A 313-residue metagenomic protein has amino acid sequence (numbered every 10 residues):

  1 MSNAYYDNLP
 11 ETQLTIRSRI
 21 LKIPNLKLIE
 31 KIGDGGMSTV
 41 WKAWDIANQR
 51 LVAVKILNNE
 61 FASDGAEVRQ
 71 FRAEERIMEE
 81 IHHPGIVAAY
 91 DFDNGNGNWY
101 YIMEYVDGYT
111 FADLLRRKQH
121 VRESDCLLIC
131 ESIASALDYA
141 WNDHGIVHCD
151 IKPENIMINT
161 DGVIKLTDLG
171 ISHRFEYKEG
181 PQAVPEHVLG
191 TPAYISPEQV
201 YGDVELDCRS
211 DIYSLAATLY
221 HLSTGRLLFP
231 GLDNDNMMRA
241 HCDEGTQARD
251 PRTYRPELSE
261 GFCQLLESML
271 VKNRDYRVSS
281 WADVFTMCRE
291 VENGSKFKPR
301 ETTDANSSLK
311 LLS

Functional and structural regions predicted by a protein language model:
I29-G35, V40: Protein kinase glycine-rich loop
N58-E80: AlphaC helix of the eukaryotic protein kinase fold
F92: Activation-segment/catalytic-loop signature of the eukaryotic protein kinase fold
N96-T110, L114: Conserved short submotifs of the Hanks-type protein kinase catalytic core that shape the nucleotide-binding pocket
I129-C130: Activation segment signature within eukaryotic-like protein kinase domains
S135-I146: Protein kinase catalytic-loop region centered on the HRD/HxD motif
A193-P299: C-terminal lobe helix-coil module of Hanks-type protein kinase domains
